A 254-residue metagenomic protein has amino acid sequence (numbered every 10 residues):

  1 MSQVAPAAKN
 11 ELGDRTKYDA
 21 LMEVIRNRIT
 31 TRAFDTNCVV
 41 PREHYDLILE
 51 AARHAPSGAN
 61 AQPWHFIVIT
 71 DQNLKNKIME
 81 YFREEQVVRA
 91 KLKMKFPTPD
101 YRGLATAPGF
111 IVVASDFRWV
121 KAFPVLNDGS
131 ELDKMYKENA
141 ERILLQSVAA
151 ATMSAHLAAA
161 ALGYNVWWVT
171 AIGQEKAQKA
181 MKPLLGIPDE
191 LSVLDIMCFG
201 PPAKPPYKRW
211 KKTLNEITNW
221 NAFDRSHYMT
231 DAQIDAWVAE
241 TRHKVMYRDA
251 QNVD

Functional and structural regions predicted by a protein language model:
S2-A7, A20-N37: Generic N-terminal amphipathic, Lys/Arg-enriched alpha-helix
S2-G13, K17, S192-D254: C-terminal helix-cap and adjacent tail motif
V24, F110-V112, I196-C198: Conserved hydrophobic/aromatic beta-strand scaffold that supports enzyme active sites
N27-P56: An N-terminal domain-cap segment
I48-R53, I111, N127, E131-L184: Small-aliphatic-rich amphipathic alpha-helix that forms the alpha element of a beta-alpha
Q62-A149: Glycine/small-residue-rich phosphate/adenosyl-binding loop
V87-K91, Y101-G103, K182-R209: A glycine-rich helix N-cap at a beta->alpha junction
F117, I172-K176, A203: Acidic, glycine-rich active-site loops and adjacent beta-strand->loop/helix elements that engage anionic groups
